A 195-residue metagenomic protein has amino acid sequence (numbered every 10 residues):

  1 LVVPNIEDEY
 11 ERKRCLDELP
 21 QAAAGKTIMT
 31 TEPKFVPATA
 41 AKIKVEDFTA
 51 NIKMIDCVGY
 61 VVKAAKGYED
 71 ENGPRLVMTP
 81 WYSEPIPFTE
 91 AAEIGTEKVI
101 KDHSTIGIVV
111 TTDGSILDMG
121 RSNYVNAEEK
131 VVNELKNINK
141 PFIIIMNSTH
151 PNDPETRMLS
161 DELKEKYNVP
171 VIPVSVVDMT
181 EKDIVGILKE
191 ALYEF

Functional and structural regions predicted by a protein language model:
L1-S83: Conserved G1/Walker A P-loop phosphate-binding module
I43-F48, V99-H103, E134-I138, K164-E165: Conserved catalytic network of the ASCE P-loop NTPase/AAA+ motor domain
T49-K53, T105-I106, P141: Loop/turn-to-beta-strand initiation segments
K63-G67, D118-S122, D153-R157: Conserved ATPase-coupling elements of RecA-like P-loop NTPase cores
K66-D118: Inter-motif core of Ras-like GTPase G domains
P80-E84, T105-G107, T111-R121, P154 (+1 more regions): P-loop NTPase catalytic nucleotide-binding module
A91-T96, I116-N139: Amphipathic helical hotspot of TIR/SEFIR-family domains
E134, I138-I143, S148-F195: Canonical P-loop GTPase G-domain recognition
